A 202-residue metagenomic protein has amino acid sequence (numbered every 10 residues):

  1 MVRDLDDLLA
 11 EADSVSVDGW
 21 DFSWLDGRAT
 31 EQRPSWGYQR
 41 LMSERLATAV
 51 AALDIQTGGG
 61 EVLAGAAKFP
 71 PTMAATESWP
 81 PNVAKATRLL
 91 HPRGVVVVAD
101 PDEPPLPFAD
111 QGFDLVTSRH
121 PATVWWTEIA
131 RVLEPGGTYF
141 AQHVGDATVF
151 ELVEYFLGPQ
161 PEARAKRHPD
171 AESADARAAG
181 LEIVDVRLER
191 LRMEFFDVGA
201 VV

Functional and structural regions predicted by a protein language model:
V17-W24, A29-A51, E61-G65: Conserved alpha-helix/loop element of class I SAM-dependent methyltransferases that forms part of the SAM/SAH-binding
V50-L106: Class I SAM-dependent methyltransferase SAM/SAH-binding core
E103-L115: A short acidic, Gly/Pro-enriched loop at the edge of an enzyme's catalytic core that lines a small-molecule cofactor
V124-F140: A short glycine-rich, Lys/Arg-flanked "PGG" loop and its adjoining helix->strand segment in the class I
T138-H168: Conserved class I S-adenosyl-L-methionine
R164-G180: Short alpha-helix
L181-R192: Conserved S-adenosyl-L-methionine
L191-V202: C-terminal helical/coil "lid" or tail adjacent to the Rossmann-like core of SAM-dependent
